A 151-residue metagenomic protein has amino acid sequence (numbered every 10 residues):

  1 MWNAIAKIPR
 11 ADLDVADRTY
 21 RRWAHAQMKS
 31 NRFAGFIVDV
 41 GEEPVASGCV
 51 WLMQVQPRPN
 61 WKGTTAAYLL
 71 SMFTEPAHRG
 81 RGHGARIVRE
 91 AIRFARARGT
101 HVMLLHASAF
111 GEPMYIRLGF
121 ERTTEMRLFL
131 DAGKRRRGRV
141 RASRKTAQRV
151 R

Functional and structural regions predicted by a protein language model:
M1-D14: Helix-loop element at the rim of GNAT/NAT acetyltransferase active sites that forms part of the acceptor-substrate
L13-I37, C49, Q56: Active-site rim helix/loop that mediates acceptor-substrate recognition in acyltransferases
I37, E43-L52, Y68, F73: Conserved beta-strand in the GNAT
V55-R58, L104-F110, I116, E121-G138: Conserved catalytic-core motifs of GNAT/GCN5-like acyltransferases
N60-P76, R127-L128: Conserved acetyl-CoA binding element of GNAT-fold acetyltransferases
H78-E90: Conserved acetyl-CoA pyrophosphate-binding loop and the N-cap/start of the following alpha-helix in GNAT-like
V88, A95-A107: Conserved GNAT acetyl-CoA-binding A-motif
